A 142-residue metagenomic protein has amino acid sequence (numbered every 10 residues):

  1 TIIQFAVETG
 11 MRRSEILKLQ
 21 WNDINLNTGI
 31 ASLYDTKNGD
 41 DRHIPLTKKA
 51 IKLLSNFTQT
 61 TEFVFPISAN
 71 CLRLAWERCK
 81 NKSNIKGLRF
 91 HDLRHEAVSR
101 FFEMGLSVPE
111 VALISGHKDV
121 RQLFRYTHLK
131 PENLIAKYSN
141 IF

Functional and structural regions predicted by a protein language model:
T1: P-loop NTP-binding/switch modules centered on Walker-like glycine-rich loops
Q4, E8-M11, E15, D92-K118 (+2 more regions): C-terminal catalytic core of tyrosine-transesterase DNA break-rejoin enzymes
T9-S14, K18-L53: Conserved tyrosine-mediated DNA breakage-rejoining catalytic core shared by Y-recombinases
W21, E77, N81, E103 (+2 more regions): Residue-level detection of the helix-turn-helix DNA-binding "recognition helix"
N27, D40, Q59, N84 (+1 more regions): Exposed loop/turn and edge beta-strand positions of beta-sandwich/beta-sheet ligand-binding modules
S32, V64, R89-D92, Q122-R125: Conserved beta-strand positions that form and line the central face of beta-propeller blades
D35-G39, K49-I51, N70, V108 (+1 more regions): Catalytic-site neighborhood detector that most strongly recognizes the C-terminal catalytic loop/helix of tyrosine
T47-K86: Active-site/catalytic core of tyrosine-dependent DNA strand-transfer enzymes
